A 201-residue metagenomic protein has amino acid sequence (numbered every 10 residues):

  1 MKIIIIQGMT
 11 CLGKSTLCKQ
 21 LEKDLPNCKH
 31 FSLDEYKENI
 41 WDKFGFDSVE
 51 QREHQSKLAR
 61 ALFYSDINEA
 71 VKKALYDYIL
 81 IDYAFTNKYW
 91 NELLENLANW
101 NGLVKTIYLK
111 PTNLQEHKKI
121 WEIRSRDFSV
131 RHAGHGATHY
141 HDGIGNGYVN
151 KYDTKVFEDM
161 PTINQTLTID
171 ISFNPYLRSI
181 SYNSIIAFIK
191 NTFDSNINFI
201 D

Functional and structural regions predicted by a protein language model:
I6: Hydrophobic anchor at the beta1->P-loop junction of P-loop NTPases
T10: The conserved Walker
G13: Conserved glycine(s) of the Walker
T16-D66: Conserved substrate/cofactor phosphate-moiety recognition/catalytic segment in nucleotide-dependent phosphotransferases
H30, V104-Y108, N164-D170: Conserved beta-strand scaffold positions in the cores of enzyme catalytic domains, especially in NTP/NDP-utilizing
K57-G102, P111: Glycine-rich phosphate-binding loop used to anchor ATP phosphates in small-molecule kinases, encompassing both
W100-W121: Conserved phosphate-donor/acceptor-positioning beta-strand/loop module used by diverse small-molecule
R126-N183, F199-D201: Small-molecule kinase domains that catalyze NTP-dependent phosphoryl transfer to phosphate-bearing small molecules
